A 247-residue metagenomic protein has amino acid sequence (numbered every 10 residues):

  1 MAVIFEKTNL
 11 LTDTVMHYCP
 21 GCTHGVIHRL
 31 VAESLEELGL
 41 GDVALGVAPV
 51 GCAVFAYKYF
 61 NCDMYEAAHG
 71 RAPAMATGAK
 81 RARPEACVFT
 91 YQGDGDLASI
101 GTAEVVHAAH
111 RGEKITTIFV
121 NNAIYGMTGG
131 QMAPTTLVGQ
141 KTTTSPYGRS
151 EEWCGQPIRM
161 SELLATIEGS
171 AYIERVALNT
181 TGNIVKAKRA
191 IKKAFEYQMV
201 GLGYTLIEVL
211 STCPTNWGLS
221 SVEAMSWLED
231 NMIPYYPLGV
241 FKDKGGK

Functional and structural regions predicted by a protein language model:
M1-F89: Thiamine diphosphate
M1-I4, T8, D13, M199-K247: Flexible, low-complexity linker and terminal segments
A44-G46, A86-F89, K114-I118, E162 (+2 more regions): Structural motif
V50-C52, N122-I124, T180, E208-N216: Glycine-rich beta-alpha junction loops
V50-G126, R189, K193: Thiamine diphosphate
C62-Y65, A108, A133-L137, E223-S226: Short, hinge-like loop/turn segments at secondary-structure boundaries
T102-H107, M127-K141: Active-site-proximal loop->helix
A133-V200: Conserved thiamine diphosphate
